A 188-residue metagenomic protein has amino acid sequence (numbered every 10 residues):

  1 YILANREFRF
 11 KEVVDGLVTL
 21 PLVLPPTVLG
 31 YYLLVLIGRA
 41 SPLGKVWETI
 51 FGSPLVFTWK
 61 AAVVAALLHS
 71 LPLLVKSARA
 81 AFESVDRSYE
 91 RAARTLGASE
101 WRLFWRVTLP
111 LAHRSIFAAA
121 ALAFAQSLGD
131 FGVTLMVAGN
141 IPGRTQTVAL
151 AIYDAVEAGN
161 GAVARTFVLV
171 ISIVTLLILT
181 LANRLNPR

Functional and structural regions predicted by a protein language model:
Y1-V18, Y31, A81-E83, S88-Y89 (+3 more regions): Transmembrane-helix boundary motif in ABC transporter permease subunits
L17-L20, L109, F117, A121 (+1 more regions): Hydrophobic residues within alpha-helical transmembrane segments of multi-pass solute transporters/permease subunits
L20, A92-A93, A164: Short hydrophobic faces within alpha-helices
L24-G30: Transmembrane alpha-helices and adjacent helix-loop boundaries
G30-L67, A138-I141: Membrane-interfacial helix termini and adjacent extracytoplasmic/periplasmic loops of multi-pass transporters
Y31-Y32, G38-R39, I116-D154: Non-cytoplasmic
V75-A78, F82, D86, E100-V133 (+1 more regions): Transmembrane alpha-helices
V137-L176, T180: Interhelical loop and adjacent transmembrane-helix boundary motif in polytopic membrane transport permeases
